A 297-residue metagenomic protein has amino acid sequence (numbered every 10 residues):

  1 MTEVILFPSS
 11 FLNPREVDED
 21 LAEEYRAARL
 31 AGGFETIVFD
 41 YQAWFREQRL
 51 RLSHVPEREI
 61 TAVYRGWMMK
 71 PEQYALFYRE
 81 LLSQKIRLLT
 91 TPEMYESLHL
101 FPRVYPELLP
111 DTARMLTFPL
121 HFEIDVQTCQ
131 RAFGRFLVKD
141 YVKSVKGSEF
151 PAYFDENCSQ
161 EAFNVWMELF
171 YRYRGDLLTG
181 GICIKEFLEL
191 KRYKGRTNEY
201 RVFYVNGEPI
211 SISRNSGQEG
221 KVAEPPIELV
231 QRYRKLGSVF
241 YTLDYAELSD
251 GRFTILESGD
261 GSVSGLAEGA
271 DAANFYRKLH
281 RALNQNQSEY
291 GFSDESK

Functional and structural regions predicted by a protein language model:
M1-R87: ATP-binding N-terminal substructure of ATP-dependent carboxylate-amine bond-forming enzymes
E3-P14, P56-E57, R79-C183, F187-N198 (+2 more regions): Active-site nucleotide/adenylate-binding loops and adjacent lid/helix of ATP-dependent enzymes
E72, L76, G195-Y200, Y241: Short, surface-exposed coil-to-beta transition loops
F136, I210, Y241, T254-E257: Protein kinase-like catalytic core scaffold
I182-E186, S238-S249: A short glycine-rich, hydrophobically flanked beta-strand micro-motif that places a catalytic Asp/Glu for divalent metal
Y204-E208, S249-G251: Short acidic-glycine loop/turn motifs at beta-strand connectors
E208, I212-G217, S258-V263: Short beta->alpha transition motifs characteristic of CBS
K235-S238, E247-K297: C-terminal active-site "lid" helix and adjoining low-complexity regulatory extension at the edge of ATP-using catalytic
